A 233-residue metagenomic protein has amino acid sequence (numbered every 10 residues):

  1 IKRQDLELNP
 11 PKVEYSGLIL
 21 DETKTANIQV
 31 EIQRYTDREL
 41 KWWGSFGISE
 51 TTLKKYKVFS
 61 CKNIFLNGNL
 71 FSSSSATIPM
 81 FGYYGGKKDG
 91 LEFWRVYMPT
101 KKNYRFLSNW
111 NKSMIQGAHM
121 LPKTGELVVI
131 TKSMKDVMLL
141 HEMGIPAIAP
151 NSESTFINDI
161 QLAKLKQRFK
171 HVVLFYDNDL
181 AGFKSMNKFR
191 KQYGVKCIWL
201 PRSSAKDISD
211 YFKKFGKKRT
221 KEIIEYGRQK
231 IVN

Functional and structural regions predicted by a protein language model:
I1-F65, K88-K112, E142-M143, T155 (+1 more regions): Non-catalytic accessory segments of DNA primases and related replication-initiation nucleases
I1-Q4, I48-F71, D210-N233: Short, small/acidic-rich helices and loops at N termini and domain boundaries of DNA replication/processing enzymes
E14, Q116-A118, D207: Poly-acidic low-complexity segments
L18, S45, N69, Y83-K87 (+8 more regions): Intrinsically disordered, low-complexity regions
E22, V30-Y35, L40, A118 (+4 more regions): Short, well-ordered helical secondary-structure segments
R34, K55, M114, S133 (+1 more regions): Residue-level preference for alpha-helix termini and adjacent loops
I64-F169, S185-M186: Phosphate-handling DNA/RNA-contact segment within nucleic-acid enzymes
K123-V128, M134-N233: TOPRIM fold recognition
